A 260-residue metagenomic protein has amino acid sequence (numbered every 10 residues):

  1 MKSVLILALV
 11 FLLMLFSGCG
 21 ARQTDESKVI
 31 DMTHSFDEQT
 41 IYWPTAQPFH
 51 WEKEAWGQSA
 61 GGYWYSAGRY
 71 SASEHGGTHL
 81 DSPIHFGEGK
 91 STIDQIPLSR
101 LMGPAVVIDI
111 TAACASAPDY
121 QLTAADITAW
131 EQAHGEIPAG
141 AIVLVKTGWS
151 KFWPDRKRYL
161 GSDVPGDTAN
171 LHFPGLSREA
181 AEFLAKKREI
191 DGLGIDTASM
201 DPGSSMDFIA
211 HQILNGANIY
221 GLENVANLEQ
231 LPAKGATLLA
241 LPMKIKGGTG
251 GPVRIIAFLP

Functional and structural regions predicted by a protein language model:
M1-V4: Positively charged n-region of N-terminal signal peptides that target proteins for export
L7-L15: Bacterial N-terminal signal peptides
G20-P260: Active-/binding-site microenvironments in catalytic and ligand-binding cores
